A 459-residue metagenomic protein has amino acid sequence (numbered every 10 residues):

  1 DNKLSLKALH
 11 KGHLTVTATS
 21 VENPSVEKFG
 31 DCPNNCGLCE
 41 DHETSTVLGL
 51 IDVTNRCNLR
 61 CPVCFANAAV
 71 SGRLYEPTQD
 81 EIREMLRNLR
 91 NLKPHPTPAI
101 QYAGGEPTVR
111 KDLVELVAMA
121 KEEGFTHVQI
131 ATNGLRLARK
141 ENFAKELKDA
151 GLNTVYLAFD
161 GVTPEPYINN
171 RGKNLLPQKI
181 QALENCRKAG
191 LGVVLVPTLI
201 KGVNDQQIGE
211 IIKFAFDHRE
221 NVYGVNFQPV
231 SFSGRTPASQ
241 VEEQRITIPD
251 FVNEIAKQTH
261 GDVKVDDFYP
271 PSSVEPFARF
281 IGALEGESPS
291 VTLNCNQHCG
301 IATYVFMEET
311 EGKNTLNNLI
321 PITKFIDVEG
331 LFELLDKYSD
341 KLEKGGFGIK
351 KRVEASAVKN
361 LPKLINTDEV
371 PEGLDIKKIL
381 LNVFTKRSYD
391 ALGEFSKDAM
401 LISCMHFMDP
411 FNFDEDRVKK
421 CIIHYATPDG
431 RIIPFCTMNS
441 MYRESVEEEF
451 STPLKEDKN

Functional and structural regions predicted by a protein language model:
D1-C32, E329-N459: Flexible mid-to-C-terminal extensions adjoining Fe-S/redox cofactors in radical SAM and related proteins
L9, L14-T132, R136-K145: Conserved alpha-helical substructure of the radical SAM core
E43, N294-N296, D414-R417: Short loop/turn motifs at secondary-structure junctions and domain boundaries
V53, F65-A68, G104, T132 (+5 more regions): Glycine-rich, histidine-containing beta strand-loop boundary motifs that form or position
V70-G72, T163-N169, R235-A238: A short acidic, helix-capping loop that chelates divalent metal ions and anchors anionic groups
E76-Q79, K173-L176, E242-P249: Short, conserved loop/turn and helix-capping segments at secondary-structure boundaries that abut family-defining
R83-Q101, R110-P229: Radical SAM/AdoMet-radical enzyme domain recognition
K188-E394: Radical SAM enzyme [4Fe-4S]-AdoMet core and its adjacent flexible, acidic and glycine-rich loops/tails across
